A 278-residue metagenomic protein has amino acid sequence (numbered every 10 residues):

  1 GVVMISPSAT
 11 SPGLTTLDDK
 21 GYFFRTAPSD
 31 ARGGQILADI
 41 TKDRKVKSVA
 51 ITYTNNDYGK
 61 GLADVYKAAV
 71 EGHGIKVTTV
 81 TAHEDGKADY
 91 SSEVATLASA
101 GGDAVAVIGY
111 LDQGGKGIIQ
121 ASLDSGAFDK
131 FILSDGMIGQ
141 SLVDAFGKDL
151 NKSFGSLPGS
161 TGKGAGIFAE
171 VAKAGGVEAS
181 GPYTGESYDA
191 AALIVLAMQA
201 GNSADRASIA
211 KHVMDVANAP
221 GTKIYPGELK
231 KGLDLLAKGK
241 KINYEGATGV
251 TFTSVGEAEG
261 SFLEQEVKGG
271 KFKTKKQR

Functional and structural regions predicted by a protein language model:
G1-R278: Extracytosolic ligand-binding ectodomains
